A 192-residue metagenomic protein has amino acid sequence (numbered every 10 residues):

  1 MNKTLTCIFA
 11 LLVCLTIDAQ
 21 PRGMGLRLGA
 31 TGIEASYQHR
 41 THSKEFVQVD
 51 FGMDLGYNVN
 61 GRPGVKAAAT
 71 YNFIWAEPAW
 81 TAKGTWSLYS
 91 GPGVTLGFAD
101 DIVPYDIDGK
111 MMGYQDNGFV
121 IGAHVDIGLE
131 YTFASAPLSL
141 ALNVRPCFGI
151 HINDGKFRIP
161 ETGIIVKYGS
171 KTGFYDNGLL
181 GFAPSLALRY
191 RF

Functional and structural regions predicted by a protein language model:
T4-L15: Sec-dependent N-terminal signal peptides
L15, V59, T162-I164: Short, intrinsically disordered/low-complexity patches at protein termini and at juxtamembrane boundaries
A19-Q20: Boundary of Sec targeting at the N-terminus
G23-V103: Glycine- and aromatic-enriched membrane insertion/assembly motifs of diderm outer-membrane and organelle channel
F73-F192: Outer-membrane beta-barrel transmembrane domain signature
